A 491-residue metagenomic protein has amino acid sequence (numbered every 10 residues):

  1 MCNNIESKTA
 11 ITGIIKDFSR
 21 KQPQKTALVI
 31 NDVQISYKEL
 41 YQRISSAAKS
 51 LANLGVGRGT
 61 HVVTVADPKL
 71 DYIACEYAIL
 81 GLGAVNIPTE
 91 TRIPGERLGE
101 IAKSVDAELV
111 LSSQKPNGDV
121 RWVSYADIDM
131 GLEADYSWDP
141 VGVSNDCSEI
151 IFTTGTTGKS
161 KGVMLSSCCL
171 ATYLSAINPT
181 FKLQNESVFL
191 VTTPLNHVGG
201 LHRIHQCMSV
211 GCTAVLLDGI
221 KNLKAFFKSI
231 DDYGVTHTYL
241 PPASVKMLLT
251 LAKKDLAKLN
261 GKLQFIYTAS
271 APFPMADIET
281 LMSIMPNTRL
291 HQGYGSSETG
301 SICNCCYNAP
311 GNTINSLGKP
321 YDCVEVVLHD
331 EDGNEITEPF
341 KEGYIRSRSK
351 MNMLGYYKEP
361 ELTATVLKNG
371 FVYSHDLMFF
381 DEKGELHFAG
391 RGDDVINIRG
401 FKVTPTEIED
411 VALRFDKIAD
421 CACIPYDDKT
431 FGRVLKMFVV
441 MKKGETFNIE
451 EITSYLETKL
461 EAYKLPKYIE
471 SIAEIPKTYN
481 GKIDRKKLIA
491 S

Functional and structural regions predicted by a protein language model:
K8, P23-Q24, A134-F152, K159 (+1 more regions): Conserved pre-ATP/AMP-binding loop-to-beta segment of ANL
V33, A48-I93, K402: Conserved AMP-binding/adenylate-forming
S36-K38, S148-S175: Conserved AMP-binding A3 loop
V110, T238, S349, L354-G355 (+4 more regions): AMP-binding/adenylate-forming catalytic core of the ANL superfamily
A171-V188, N196-H237, L251: Conserved AMP-binding/adenylation subdomain of ANL enzymes
V235-L240, L251-T313, E325: Gly/Ser/Thr-rich phosphate-binding loop
K319-C323, N334-T365, V403: Conserved ATP/PPi-binding loop(s) of AMP-dependent carboxylate-activating enzymes
V327-R346, E382-K383, E445-I449, D484: Conserved beta-loop-beta connector loops within the AMP-binding
